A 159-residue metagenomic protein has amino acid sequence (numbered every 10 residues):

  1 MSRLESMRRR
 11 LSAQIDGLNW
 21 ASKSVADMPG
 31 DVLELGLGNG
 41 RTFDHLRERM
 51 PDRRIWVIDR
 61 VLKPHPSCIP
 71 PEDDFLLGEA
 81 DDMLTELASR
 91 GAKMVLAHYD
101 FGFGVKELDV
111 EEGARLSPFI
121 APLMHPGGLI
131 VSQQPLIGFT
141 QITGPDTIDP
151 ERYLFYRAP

Functional and structural regions predicted by a protein language model:
M1-G30: Class I SAM-dependent methyltransferase Rossmann-like catalytic core, especially the SAM/SAH-binding loop
A26, G91, L123-M124: A generic alpha-to-beta junction signature in SAM-dependent methyltransferases
M28-G38: Conserved class I S-adenosyl-L-methionine
G40-D44: Glycine-rich SAM-binding Motif I of class I
R53-D59: Conserved SAM-binding motif I beta-strand of class I
R60-G91: S-adenosyl-L-methionine
A92-G102: Short SAM/SAH-binding signature in class I
F103-P159: C-terminal substrate-binding/active-site "lid" region of AdoMet-derived donor-dependent transferases
